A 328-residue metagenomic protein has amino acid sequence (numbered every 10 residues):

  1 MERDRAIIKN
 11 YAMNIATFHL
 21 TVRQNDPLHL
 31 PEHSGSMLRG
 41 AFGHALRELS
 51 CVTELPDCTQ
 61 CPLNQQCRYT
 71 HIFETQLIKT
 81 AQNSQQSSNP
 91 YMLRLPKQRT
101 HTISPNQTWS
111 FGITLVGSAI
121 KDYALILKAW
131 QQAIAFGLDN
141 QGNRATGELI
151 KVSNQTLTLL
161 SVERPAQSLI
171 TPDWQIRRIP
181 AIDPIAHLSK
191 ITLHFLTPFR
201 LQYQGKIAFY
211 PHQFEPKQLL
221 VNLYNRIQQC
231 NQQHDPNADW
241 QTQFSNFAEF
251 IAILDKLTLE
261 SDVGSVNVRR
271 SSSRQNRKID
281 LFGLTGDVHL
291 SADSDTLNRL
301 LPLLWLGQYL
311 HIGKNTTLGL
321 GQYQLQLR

Functional and structural regions predicted by a protein language model:
M1-R328: RNA-interacting cores
